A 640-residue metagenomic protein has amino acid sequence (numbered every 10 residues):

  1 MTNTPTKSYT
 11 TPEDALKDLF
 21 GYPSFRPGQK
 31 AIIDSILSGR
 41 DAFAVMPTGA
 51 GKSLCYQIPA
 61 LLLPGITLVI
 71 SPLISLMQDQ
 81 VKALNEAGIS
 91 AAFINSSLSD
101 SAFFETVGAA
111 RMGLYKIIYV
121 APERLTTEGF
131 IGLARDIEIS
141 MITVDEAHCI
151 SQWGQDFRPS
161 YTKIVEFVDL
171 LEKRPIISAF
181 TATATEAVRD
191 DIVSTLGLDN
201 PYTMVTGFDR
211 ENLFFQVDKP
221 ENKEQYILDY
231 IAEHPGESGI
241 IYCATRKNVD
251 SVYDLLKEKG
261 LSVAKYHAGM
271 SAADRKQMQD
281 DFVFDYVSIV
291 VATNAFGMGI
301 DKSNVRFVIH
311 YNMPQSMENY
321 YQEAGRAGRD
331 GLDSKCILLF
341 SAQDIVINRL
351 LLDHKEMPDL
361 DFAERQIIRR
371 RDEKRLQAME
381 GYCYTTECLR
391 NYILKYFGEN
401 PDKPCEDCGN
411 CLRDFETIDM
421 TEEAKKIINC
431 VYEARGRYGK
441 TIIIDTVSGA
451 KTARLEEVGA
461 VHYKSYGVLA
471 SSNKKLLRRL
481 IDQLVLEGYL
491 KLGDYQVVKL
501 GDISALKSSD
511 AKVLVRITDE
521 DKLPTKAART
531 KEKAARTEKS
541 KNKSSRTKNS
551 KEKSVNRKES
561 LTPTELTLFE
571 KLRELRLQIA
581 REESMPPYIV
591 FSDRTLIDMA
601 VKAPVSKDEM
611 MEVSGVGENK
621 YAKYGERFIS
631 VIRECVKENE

Functional and structural regions predicted by a protein language model:
M1-P12, V346, L360-F362, R371-E373 (+2 more regions): Accessory DNA-binding and partner-docking regions appended to nucleic-acid-acting proteins, especially the terminal
T2-L19, P23, P27, A31-S53 (+4 more regions): Helicase motor core with emphasis on the C-terminal RecA-like subdomain
I36, I231, F282, C383 (+2 more regions): Short helix-to-turn junction characteristic of helix-turn-helix DNA-binding domains, especially the helix
K173, P235, T386, G436 (+1 more regions): Flexible coil/turn residues that form the inter-helical turn or adjacent wing/linker of helix-turn-helix
I368-F397: Short, charged low-complexity linear segments at domain edges
